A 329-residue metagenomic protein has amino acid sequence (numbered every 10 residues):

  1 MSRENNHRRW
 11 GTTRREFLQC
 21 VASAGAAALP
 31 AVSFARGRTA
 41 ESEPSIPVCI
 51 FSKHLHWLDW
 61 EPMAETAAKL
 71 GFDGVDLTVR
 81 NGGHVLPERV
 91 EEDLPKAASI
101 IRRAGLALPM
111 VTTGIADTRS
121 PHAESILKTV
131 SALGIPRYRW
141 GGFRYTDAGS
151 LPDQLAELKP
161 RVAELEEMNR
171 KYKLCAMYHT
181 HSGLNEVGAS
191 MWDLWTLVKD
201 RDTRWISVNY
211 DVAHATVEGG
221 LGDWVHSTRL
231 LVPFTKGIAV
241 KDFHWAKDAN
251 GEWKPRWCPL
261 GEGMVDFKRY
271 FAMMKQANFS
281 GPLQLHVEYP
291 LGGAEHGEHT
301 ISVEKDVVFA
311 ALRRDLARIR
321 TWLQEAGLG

Functional and structural regions predicted by a protein language model:
S2-T12, E16-P47, L58-L70, M191-G329: Histidine-acidic metal/acid-base catalytic patches
E16, V21-A31, P62-A64, N81 (+4 more regions): Active-site acidic/histidine proton-transfer and metal-coordination neighborhood in alpha/beta enzyme cores
I46-S52, V75-L77, L108-T113, Y138-W140 (+4 more regions): Hydrophobic faces of well-ordered beta-strands that scaffold small-molecule active sites in alpha/beta enzyme cores
F51-L55, T78-G82, T113-A116, F143-Y145 (+4 more regions): Active-site beta-loop-alpha junctions enriched in small/polar residues
L70-F72, D76-N81, L106: Short, conserved active-site loops that position catalytic residues or coordinate cofactors/metal ions across diverse
T78-K96: Glycine-rich, proline-tolerant flexible connector loops at the mouths of alpha/beta enzymes
G82-L86, T146-S150, V217-E218, G293-A294: A short acidic, helix-capping loop that chelates divalent metal ions and anchors anionic groups
